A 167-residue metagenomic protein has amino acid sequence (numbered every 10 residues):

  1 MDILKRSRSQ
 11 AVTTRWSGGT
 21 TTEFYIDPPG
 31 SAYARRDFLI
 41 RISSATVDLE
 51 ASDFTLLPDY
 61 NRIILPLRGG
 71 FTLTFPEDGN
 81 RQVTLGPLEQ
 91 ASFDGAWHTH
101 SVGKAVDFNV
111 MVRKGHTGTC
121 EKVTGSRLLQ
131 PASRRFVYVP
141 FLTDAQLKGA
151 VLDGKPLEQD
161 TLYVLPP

Functional and structural regions predicted by a protein language model:
M1-P167: Jelly-roll (double-stranded beta-helix
